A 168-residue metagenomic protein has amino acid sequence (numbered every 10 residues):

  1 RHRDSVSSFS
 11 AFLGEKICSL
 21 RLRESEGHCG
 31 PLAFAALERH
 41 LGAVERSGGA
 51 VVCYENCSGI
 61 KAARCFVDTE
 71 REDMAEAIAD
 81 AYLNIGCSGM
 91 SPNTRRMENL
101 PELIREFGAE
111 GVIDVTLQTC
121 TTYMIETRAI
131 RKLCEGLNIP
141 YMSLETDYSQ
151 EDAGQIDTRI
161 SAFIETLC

Functional and structural regions predicted by a protein language model:
R1-A63: A charged, amphipathic alpha-helical module
H2, R71-Y82, I160-C168: A polyampholytic, Gly/Pro-enriched intrinsically disordered region
G30-L37, T119-M124, E151: Gly/Ser/Thr-rich loops at beta-strand to alpha-helix junctions that form or flank small-molecule/cofactor-binding
R46-R95: Flexible internal linker/loop segments at domain or repeat junctions
S91-G108, I125-E126: A short, acidic, amphipathic alpha-helical segment used as a generic capping/interface helix at domain edges
I125-C168: Peripheral docking tails and interdomain loops at the edges of cofactor- or intermediate-handling domains
